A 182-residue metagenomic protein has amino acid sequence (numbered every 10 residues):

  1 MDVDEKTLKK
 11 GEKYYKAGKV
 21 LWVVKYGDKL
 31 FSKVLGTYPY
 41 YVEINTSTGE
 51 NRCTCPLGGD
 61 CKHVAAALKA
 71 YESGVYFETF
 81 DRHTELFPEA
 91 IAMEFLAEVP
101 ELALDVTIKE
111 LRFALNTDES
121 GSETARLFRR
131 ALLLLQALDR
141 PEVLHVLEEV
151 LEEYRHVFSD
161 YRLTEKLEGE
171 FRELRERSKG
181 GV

Functional and structural regions predicted by a protein language model:
M1-V182: Long, low-complexity, compositionally biased intrinsically disordered regions
